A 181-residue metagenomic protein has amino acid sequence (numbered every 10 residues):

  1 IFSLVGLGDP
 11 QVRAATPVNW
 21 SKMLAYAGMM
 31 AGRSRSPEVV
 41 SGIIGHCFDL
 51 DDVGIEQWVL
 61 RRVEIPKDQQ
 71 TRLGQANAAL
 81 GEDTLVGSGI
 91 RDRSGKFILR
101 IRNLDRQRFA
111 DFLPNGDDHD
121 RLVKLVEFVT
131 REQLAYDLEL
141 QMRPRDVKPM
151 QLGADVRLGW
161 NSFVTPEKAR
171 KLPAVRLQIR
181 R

Functional and structural regions predicted by a protein language model:
I1-R72: Feature for intrinsically disordered/low-complexity regulatory segments and propeptides
G42, H46-R181: C-terminal structured domains
